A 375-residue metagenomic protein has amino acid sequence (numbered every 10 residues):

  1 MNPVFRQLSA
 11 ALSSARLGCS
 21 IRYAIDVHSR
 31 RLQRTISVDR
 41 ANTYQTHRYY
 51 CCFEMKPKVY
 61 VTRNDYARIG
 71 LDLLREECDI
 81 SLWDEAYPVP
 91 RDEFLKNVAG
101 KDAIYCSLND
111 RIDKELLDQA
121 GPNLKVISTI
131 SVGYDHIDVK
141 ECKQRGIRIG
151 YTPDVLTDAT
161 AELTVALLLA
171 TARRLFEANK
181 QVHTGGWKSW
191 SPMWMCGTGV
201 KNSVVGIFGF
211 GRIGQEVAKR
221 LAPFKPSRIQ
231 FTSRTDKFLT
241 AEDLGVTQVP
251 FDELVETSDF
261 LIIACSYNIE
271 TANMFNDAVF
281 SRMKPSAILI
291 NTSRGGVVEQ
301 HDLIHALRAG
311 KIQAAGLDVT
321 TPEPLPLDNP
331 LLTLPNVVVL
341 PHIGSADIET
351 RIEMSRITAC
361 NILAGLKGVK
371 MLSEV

Functional and structural regions predicted by a protein language model:
M1-L17: N-terminal chloroplast transit peptides
L32-I36, N42-M55: N-terminal mitochondrial targeting presequences
Y50-I149, N276: An N-terminal-biased, well-structured beta-alpha scaffold segment characteristic of Rossmann-like dinucleotide-binding
L95-A99, L117, G121, V200 (+3 more regions): A short, aliphatic-rich alpha-helical micro-motif
L108-N109, V132, D259, C265-Y267 (+1 more regions): Short glycine-/small-residue-rich Rossmann-like dinucleotide-binding loops
I149, S281, S286-V375: Rossmann-like dinucleotide-binding domain for NAD(H)/NADP(H)
P153-V204, E216-R220, F224, S233 (+1 more regions): Phosphate-binding beta-alpha-beta segment of Rossmann-like dinucleotide-binding domains, i.e., the NAD(P)
M193-P285: Rossmann-like dinucleotide/phosphate-binding beta-alpha-beta segment
